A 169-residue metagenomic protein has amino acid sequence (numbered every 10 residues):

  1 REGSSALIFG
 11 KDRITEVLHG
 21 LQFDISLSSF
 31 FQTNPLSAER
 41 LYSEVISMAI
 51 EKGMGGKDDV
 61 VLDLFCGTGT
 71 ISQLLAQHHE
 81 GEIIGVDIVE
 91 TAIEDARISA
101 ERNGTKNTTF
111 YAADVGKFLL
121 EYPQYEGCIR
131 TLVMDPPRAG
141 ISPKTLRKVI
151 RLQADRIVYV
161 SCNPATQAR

Functional and structural regions predicted by a protein language model:
R1-R169: Rossmann-like S-adenosyl-L-methionine
